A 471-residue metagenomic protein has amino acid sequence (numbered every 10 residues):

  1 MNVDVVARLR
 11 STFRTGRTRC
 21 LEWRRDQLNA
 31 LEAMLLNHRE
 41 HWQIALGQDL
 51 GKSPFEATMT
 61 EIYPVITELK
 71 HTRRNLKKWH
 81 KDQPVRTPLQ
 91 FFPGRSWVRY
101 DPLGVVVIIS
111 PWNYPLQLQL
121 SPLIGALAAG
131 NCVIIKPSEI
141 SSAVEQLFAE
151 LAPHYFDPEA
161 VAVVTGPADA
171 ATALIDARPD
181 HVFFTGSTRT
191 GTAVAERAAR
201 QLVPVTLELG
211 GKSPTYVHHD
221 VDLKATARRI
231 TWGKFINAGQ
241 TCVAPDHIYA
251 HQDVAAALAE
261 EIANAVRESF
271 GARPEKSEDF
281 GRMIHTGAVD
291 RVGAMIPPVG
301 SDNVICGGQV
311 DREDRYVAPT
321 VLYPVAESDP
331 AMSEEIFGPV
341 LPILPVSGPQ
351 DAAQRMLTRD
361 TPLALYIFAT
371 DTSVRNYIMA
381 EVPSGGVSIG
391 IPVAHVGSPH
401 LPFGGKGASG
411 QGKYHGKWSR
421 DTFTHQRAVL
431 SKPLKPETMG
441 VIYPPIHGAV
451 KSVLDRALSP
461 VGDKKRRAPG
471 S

Functional and structural regions predicted by a protein language model:
M1-W97, G470: N-terminal Rossmann-like NAD(P)+-binding subdomain of aldehyde/semialdehyde dehydrogenases
S11-R17, I108, Y216-V217, H247-A250 (+4 more regions): Short, well-ordered beta-strand elements within core beta-sheets of diverse protein domains
F13, R17, E32-L35, R39 (+15 more regions): Structural signal for hydrophobic packing residues in well-ordered secondary-structure cores of soluble enzyme domains
R19-C20, Y316-S471: Conserved C-terminal structural/oligomerization subdomain of aldehyde/semialdehyde dehydrogenase
R24, L69, G130, V161 (+7 more regions): Residue-level signal for inorganic ion chemistry
H80, T165, G186, C306-G308: Short loop/edge segments at beta-strand edges and connector loops that shape dinucleotide/nucleotide cofactor-binding
P88-A225, E261, V346, G470-S471: Rossmann-like NAD(P) dinucleotide-binding subdomain of oxidoreductase/dehydrogenase enzymes
R189-A326, Q350, I389, K451-S452 (+1 more regions): ALDH superfamily catalytic-core signature
